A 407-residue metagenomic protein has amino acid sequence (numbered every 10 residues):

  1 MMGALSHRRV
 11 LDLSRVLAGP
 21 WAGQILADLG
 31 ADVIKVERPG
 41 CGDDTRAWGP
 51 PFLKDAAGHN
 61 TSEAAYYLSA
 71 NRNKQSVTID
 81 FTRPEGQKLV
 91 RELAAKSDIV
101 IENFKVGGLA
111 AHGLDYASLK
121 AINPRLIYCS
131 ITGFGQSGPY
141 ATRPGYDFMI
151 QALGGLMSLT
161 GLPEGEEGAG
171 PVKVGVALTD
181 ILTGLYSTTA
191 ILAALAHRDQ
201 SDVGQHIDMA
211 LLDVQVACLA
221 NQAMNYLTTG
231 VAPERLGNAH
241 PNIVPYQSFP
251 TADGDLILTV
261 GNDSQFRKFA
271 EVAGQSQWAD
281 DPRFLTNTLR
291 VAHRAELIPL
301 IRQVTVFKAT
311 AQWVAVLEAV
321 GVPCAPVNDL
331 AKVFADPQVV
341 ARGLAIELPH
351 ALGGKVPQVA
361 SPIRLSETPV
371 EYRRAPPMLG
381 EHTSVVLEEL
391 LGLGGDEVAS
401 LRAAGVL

Functional and structural regions predicted by a protein language model:
M1-A190, A194-Q200, M378, S384-L407: N-terminal helix-loop segment corresponding to the beta1-alpha1 unit of nucleotide/adenylate-binding folds
V33-V36, E318-K332, L393-V398: Short, well-structured beta-strand/strand-turn elements
G40, F134-G135, L211-V216, D253 (+2 more regions): Glycine-rich beta-alpha junction loops
Q136, E166-A177, D199-Q215, E234-P241 (+1 more regions): Conserved Rossmann-fold dehydrogenase catalytic segment
L162, G184-G204, A217-T228, A270-Q277: Oxidoreductase and adenylate-handling cofactor-binding alpha/beta cores
N242-V320, C324: Aromatic-enriched alpha-helical interface/lid elements that frame and gate functional surfaces
L285, P349-S400: Flexible, small-/acidic-enriched active-site or ligand-binding loops
A319-R373: A glycine-rich dinucleotide-binding beta-alpha-beta segment and adjacent secondary-structure elements that constitute
